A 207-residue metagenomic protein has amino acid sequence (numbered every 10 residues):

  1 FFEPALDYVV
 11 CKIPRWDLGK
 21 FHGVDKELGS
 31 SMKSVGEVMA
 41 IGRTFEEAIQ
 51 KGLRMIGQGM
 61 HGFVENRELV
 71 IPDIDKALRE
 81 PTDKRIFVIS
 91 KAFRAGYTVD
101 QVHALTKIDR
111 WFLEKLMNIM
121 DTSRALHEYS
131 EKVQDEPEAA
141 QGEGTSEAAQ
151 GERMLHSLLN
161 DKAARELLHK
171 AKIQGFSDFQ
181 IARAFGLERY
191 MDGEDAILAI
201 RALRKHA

Functional and structural regions predicted by a protein language model:
F1-D135, G151-A207: ATP-dependent carboxylate/acyl-activation modules
E138-E152: Intrinsically disordered, low-complexity segments used as extracellular stalks/linkers and nuclear/regulatory IDRs
